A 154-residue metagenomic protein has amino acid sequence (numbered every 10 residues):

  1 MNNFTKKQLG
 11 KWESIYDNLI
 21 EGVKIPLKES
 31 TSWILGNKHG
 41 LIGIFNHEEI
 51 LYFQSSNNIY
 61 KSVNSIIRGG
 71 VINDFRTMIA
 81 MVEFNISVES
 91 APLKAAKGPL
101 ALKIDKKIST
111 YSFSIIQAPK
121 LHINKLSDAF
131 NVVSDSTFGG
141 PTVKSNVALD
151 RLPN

Functional and structural regions predicted by a protein language model:
M1-L51, S55-N154: Boundary/linker segments flanking structured domains
